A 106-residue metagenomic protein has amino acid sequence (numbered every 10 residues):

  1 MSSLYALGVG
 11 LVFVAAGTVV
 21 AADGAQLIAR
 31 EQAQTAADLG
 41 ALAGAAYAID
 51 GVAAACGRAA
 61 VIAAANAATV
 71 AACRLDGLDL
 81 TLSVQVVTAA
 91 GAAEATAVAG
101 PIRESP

Functional and structural regions predicted by a protein language model:
M1-A55: Alpha-helical assembly-interface signal, strongest on the long, hydrophobic N-terminal helix that forms
S2-S3, S83, S105: Generic serine detector
L39, R58, T96: Alpha-helical scaffold segments in soluble metabolic enzymes
A43-T88, P101: Short amphipathic secondary-structure patches
A90-P106: Low-complexity, S/T/G/P-rich flexible repeat/linker segments used as non-globular hinges and stalks within
